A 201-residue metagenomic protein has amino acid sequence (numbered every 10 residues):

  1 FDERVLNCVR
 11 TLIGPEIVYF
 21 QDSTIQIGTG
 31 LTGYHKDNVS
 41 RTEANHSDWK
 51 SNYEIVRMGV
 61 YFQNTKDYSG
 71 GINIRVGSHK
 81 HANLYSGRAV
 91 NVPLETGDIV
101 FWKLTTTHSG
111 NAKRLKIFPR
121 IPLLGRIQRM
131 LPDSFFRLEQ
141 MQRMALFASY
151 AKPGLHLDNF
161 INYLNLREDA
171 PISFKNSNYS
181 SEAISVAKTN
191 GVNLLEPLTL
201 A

Functional and structural regions predicted by a protein language model:
F1-G28, G33, T42-I55: Signature of the catalytic double-stranded beta-helix
T11, T24, T29-T32, T42 (+5 more regions): Residue-identity detector for threonine
P15, T65, P153: Phosphate/oxyanion-binding loops and surfaces in catalytic or ligand/nucleic-acid-binding neighborhoods
D22-T24, Y61, G77, L104-T105: Short, well-ordered beta-to-alpha junction loops that form the rim of enzyme active sites and present histidine/acidic
T24, D37-V39, N178: Intrinsic disorder/low-complexity detector
G30-I99, N111, L157-N159: Catalytic core of non-heme Fe(II) oxygenases with the double-stranded beta-helix
H79-A201: Conserved double-stranded beta-helix
